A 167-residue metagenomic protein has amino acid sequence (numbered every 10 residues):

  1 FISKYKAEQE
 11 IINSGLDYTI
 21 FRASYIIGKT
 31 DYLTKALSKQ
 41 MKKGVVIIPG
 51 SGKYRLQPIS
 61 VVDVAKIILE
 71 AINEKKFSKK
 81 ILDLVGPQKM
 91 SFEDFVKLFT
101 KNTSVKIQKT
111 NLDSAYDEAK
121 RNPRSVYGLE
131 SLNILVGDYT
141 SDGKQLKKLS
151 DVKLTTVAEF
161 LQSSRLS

Functional and structural regions predicted by a protein language model:
F1-T103: Oxidoreductase cofactor-interface core, primarily capturing Rossmann-like NAD(P)-dependent enzymes
Y54, V85, V105, V136 (+1 more regions): Short, flexible active-site loop motifs that bind/organize anionic cofactors or intermediates
V61, F92, L112, G143 (+1 more regions): Structural motif detector for alpha-helix initiation sites
A65, V96, Y116, K147 (+1 more regions): Generic structural signal for individual residues within well-ordered alpha-helical segments across diverse proteins
V96-T140: Terminal hydrophobic/aromatic helix or amphipathic segment near a protein terminus
Y139-S167: Amphipathic terminal alpha-helices
